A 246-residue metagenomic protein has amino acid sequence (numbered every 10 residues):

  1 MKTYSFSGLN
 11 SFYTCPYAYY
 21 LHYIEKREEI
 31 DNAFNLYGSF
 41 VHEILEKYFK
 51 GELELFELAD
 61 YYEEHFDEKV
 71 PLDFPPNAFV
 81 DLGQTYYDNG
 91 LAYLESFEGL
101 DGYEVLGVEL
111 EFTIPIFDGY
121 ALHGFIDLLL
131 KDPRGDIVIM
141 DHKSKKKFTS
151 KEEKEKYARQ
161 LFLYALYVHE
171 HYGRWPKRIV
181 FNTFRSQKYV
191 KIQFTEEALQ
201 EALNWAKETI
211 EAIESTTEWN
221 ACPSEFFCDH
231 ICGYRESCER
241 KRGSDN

Functional and structural regions predicted by a protein language model:
M1-N246: RecB-family 4Fe-4S metal-dependent nuclease core
